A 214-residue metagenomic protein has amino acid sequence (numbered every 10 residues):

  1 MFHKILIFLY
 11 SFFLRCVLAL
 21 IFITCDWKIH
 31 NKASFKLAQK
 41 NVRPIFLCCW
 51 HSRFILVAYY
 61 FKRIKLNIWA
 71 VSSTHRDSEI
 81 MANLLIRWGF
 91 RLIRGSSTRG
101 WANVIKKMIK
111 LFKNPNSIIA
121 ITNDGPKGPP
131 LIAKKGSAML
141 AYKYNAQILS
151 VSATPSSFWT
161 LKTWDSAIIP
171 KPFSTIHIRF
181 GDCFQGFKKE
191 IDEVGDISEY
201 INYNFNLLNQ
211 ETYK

Functional and structural regions predicted by a protein language model:
M1-C16, F22, K36-Q39, R43 (+4 more regions): Non-catalytic C-terminal accessory region of glycerolipid acyltransferases and related lyso-lipid remodeling enzymes
H30-K32, S73, G95-T98, G181-C183: Conserved beta-strand termini and adjacent loop/short-helix elements that scaffold enzyme active sites in alpha/beta
P44-R99, Y144, W159-T160: Catalytic core of membrane glycerolipid acyltransferases/transacylases, capturing the structured, soluble-facing
